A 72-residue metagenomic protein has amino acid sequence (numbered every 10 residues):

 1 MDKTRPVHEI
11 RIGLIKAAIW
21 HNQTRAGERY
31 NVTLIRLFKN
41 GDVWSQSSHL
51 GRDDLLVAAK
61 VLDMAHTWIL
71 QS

Functional and structural regions predicted by a protein language model:
M1-S72: Single-stranded nucleic acid-binding surfaces, predominantly the OB-fold ssDNA-binding core
